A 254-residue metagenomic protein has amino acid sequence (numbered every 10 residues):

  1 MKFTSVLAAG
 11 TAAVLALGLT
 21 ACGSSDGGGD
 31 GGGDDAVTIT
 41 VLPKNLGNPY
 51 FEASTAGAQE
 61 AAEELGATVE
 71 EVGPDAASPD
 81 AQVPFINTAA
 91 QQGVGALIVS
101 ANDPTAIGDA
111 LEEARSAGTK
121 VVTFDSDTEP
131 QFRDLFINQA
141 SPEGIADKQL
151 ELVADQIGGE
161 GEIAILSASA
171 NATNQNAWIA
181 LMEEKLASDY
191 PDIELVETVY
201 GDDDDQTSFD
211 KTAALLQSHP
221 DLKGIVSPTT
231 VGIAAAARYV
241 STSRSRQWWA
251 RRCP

Functional and structural regions predicted by a protein language model:
K2-A8, L15, L19-P254: A residue-level marker of the well-folded mature domains of exported/periplasmic proteins
